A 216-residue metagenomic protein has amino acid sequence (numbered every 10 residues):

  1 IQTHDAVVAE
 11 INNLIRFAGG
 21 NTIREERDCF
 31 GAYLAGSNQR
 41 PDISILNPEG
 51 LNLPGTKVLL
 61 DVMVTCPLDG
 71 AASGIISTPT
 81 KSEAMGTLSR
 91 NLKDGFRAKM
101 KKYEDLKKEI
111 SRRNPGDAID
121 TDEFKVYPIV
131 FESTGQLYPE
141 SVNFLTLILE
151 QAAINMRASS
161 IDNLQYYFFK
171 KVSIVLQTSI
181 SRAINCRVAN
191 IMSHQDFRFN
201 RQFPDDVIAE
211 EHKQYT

Functional and structural regions predicted by a protein language model:
I1-V7: Short Cys/His-based metal-binding microdomains
V7, R16-G19: Secondary-structure-rich domain cores
N12-N13, F17, R27-Q39, E49-V58 (+1 more regions): Non-catalytic C-terminal interaction segments of nucleic acid-processing enzymes
N21-E25: Short, well-structured beta-strand/strand-turn elements
D42: Phosphate-end processing signature that detects enzymes handling 5′-triphosphorylated RNA and polyphosphate
